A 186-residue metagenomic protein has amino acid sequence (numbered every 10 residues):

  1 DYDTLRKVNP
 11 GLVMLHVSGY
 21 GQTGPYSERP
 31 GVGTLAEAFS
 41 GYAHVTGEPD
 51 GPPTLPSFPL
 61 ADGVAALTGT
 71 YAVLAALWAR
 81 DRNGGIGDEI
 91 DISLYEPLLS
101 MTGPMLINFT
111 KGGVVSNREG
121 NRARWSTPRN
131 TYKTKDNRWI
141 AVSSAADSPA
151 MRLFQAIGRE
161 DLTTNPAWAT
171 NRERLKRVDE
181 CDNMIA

Functional and structural regions predicted by a protein language model:
D1-A145: Active-site-adjacent "lid/gating" segments in soluble enzymes
P128-A186: Aromatic-enriched alpha-helical interface/lid elements that frame and gate functional surfaces
